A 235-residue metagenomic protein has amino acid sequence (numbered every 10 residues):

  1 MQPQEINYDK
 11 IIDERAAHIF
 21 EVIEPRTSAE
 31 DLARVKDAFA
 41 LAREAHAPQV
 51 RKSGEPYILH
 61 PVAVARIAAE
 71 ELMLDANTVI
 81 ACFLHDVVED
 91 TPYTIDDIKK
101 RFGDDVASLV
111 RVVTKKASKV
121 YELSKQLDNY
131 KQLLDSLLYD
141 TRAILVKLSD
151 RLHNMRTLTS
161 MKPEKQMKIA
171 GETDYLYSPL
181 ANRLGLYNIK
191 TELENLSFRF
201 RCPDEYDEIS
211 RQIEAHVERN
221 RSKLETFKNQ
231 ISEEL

Functional and structural regions predicted by a protein language model:
M1-L235: Active-site helical microenvironments for divalent-metal-assisted chemistry
